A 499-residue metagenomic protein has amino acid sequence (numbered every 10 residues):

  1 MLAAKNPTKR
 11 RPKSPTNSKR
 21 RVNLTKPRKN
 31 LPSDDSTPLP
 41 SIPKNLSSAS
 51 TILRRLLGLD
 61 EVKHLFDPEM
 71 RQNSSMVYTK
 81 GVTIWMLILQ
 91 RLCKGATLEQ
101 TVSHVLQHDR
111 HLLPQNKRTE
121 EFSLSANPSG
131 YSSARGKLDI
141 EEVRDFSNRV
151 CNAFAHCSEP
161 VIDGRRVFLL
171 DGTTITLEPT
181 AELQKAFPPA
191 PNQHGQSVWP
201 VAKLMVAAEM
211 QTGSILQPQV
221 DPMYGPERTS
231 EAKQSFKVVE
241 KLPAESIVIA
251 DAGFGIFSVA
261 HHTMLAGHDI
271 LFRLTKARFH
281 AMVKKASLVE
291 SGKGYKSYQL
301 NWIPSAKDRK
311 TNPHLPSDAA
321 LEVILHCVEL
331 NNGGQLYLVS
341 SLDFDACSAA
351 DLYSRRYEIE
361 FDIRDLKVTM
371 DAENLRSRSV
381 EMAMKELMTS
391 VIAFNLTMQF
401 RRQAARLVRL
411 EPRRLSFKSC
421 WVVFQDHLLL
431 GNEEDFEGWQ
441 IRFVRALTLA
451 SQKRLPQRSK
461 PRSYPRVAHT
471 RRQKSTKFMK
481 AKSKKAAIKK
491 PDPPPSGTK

Functional and structural regions predicted by a protein language model:
L2-Q100, H104-V105, G136-L138, D145-R149 (+3 more regions): Single, function-defining residue in the core of a domain
T97-E120: DNA-recognition alpha helix
P114-L138: Major-groove recognition helix of helix-turn-helix-like DNA-binding domains
N127, L169-L170: Noncatalytic, basic helical substrate-engagement surface that gates or grips nucleic-acid strands
V150-E159: A short, well-structured juxtamembrane/interface segment
P189: Short, positively charged patches
